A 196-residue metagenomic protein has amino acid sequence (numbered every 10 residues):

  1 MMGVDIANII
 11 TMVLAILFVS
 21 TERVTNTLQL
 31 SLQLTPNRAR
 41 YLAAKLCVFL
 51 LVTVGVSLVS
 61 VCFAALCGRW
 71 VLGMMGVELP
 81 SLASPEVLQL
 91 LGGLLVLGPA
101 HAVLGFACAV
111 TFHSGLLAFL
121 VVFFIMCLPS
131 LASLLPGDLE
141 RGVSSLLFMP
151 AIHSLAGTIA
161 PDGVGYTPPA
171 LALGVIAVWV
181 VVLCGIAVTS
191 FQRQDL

Functional and structural regions predicted by a protein language model:
M1-L17, L42-H113, H153-V178: Secretory targeting signals
V13-L34, R38-A39, L46: Transmembrane helix boundary and interhelical loop/hinge segments in multi-pass membrane proteins
F18, T27-S31, L66, A107 (+1 more regions): A residue-level signal for alpha-helical anchor/packing sites in multi-pass solute transporters
L32, R38-C62, C127-H153: Hydrophobic alpha-helical transmembrane segments of integral membrane proteins
A39, L116-L117: Residues that define the loop-to-transmembrane-helix transition and helix capping in multi-pass membrane transporters
L66-E78, T111, G115, L135-V143 (+2 more regions): Membrane-interface elements of multi-pass transporters and channels
F119-R193: Terminal transmembrane helical anchor/hairpin motif
